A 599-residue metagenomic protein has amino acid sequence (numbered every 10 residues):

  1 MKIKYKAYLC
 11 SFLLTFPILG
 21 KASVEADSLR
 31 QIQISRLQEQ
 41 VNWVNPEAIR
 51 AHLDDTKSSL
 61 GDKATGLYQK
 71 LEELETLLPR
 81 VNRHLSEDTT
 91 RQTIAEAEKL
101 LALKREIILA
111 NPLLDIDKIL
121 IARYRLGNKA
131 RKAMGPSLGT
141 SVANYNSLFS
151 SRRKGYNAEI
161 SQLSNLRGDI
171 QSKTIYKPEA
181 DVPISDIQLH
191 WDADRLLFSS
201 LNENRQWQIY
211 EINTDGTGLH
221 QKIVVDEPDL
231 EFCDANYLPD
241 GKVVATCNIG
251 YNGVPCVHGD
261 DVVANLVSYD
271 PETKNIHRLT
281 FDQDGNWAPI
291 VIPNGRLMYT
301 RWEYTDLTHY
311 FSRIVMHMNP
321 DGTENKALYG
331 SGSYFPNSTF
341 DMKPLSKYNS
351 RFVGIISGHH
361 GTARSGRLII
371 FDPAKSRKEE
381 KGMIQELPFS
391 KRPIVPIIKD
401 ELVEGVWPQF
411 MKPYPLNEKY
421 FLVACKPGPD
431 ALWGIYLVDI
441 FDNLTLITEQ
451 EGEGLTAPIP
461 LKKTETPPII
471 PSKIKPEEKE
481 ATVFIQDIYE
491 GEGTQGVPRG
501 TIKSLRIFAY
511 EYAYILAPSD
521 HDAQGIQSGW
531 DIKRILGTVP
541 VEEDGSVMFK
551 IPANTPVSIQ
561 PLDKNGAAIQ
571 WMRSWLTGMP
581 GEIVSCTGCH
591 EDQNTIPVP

Functional and structural regions predicted by a protein language model:
G61-T174: Long amphipathic alpha-helical scaffold segments
L100, G168-V182, N213-E231, Y269-D284 (+4 more regions): Multi-bladed beta-propeller domains
L114-D115, W191-D192, L238-D240, I292-N294 (+2 more regions): Residue-level detector of Asp-centered blade-edge/turn motifs that repeat once per structural unit in beta-propeller
Y124-G155, L201, Q206, A245-V262 (+4 more regions): Short, conserved, GDST-rich strand-edge loop motifs in beta-rich repeat architectures
E159-S164, Y210-D215, D261-T273, S312-T323 (+2 more regions): Beta-propeller blade signature
R205-S268, K274-W287: Asp-box/WD-like beta-propeller blade repeats and closely related beta-sheet repeat scaffolds
E451-A457, T538-V539, D544-P599: Sequence context surrounding c-type heme c attachment/ligation sites in exported
